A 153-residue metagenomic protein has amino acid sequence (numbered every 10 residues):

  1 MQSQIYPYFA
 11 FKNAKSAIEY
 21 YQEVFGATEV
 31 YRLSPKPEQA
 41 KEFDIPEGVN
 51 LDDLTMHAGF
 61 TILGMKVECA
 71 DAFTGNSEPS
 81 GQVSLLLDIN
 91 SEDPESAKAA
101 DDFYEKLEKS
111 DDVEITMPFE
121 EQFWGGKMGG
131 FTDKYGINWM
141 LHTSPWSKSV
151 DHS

Functional and structural regions predicted by a protein language model:
M1-Q2, A40, T116: General secondary-structure edge motif
Q2-Y6, S80-S84: Short, solvent-exposed beta-strand edge segments and adjacent coil->beta transition regions
F9, T61, D71-S77, L87-S153: Vicinal oxygen chelate
F9-G64: Core segments of cupin and vicinal oxygen chelate
